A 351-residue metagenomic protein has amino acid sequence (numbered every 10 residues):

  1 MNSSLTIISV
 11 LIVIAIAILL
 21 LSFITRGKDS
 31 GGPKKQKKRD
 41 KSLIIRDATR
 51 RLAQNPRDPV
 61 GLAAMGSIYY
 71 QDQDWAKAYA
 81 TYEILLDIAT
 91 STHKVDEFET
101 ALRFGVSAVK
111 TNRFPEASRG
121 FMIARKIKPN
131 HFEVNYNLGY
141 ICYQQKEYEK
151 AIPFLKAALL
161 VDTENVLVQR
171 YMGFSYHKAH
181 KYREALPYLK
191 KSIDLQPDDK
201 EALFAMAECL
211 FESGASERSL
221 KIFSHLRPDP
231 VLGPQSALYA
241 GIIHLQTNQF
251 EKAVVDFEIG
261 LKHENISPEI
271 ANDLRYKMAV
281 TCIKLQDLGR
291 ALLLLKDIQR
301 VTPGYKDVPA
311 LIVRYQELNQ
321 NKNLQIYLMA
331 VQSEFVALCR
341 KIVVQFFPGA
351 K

Functional and structural regions predicted by a protein language model:
M1-S30: N-terminal signal-anchor transmembrane alpha helix of single-pass membrane proteins, serving as the membrane-anchoring
R50-R51, L85, I123-A124, A157-A158 (+4 more regions): Canonical positions in the second alpha-helix
Q54, I88-T92, I127, V161 (+4 more regions): Structural marker of alpha-solenoid helical repeat scaffolds
P59-V60, H93-K94, F98, F132-E133 (+7 more regions): Helix-start (N-cap) detector for alpha-helical repeat units in TPR-like alpha-solenoids, especially tetratricopeptide
Q71, K110-T111, Q144-Q145, K178-A179 (+5 more regions): Register position in tetratricopeptide repeats
